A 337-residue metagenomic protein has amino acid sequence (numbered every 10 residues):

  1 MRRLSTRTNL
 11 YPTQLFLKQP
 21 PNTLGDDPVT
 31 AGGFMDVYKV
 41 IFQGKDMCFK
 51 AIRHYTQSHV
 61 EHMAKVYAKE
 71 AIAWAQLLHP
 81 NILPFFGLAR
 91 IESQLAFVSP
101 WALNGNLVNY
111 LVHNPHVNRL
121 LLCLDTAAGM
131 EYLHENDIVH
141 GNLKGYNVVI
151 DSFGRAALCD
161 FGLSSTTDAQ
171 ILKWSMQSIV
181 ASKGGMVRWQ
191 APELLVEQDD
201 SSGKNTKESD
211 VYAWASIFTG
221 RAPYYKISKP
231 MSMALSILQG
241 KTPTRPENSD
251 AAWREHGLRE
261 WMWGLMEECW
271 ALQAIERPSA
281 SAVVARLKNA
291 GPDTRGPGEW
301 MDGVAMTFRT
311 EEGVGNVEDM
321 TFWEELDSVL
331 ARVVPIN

Functional and structural regions predicted by a protein language model:
M1-D27: Juxta-kinase regulatory segment immediately upstream of eukaryotic protein kinase catalytic domains
Y67, A71-I72: Regulatory alphaC helix of protein kinase catalytic domains
P84-L95: Short beta-strand micro-motifs within the conserved protein kinase catalytic domain, predominantly in the N-lobe
L122-C123: Activation segment signature within eukaryotic-like protein kinase domains
H134-D151: Catalytic-loop of the protein kinase fold
D151-R188, L195: Activation segment/activation loop of eukaryotic-type protein kinase catalytic domains
W270-A282: A conserved short helix/loop substructure at the end of the activation segment of eukaryotic-like protein kinase domains
R295-N337: Regulatory extensions appended to serine/threonine kinase catalytic cores
